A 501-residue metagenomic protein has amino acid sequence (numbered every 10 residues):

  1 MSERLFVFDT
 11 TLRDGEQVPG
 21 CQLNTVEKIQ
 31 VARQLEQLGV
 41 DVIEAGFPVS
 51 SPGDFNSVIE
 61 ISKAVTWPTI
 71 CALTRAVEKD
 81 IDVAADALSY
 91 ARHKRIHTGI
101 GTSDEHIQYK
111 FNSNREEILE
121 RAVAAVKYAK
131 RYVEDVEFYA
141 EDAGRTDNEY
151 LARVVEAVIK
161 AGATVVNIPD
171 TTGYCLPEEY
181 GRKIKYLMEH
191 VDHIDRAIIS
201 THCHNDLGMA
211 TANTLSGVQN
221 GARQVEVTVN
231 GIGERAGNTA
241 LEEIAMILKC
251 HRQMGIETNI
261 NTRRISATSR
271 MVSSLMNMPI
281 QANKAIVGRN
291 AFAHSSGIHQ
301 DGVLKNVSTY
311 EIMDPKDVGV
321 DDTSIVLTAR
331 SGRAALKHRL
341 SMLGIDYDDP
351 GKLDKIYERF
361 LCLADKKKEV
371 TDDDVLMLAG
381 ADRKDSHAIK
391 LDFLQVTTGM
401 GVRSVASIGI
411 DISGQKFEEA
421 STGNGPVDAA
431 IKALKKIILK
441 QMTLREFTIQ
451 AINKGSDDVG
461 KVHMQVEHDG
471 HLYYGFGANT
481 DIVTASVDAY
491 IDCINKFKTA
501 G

Functional and structural regions predicted by a protein language model:
R4-L5, T11, M246, Q253-A420 (+1 more regions): A mid-to-C-terminal "edge-of-domain" accessory segment
L5-V7, Q17-V42, F55-A64, E78-I199 (+1 more regions): Alpha/beta enzyme core
Q17, Q22, Q30-V31, D365-Y473 (+1 more regions): Non-catalytic terminal/interface segments that mediate subunit docking, oligomerization, and allosteric communication
L38, A64, A87, A91 (+13 more regions): Change "in soluble alpha/beta enzymes" to "in soluble alpha/beta proteins
F47-P48, L73-A76, I100-T102, E141-A143 (+6 more regions): Short, ordered loop/turn segments at secondary-structure junctions
W67, D170-T171, E226-E234, K249-T258 (+3 more regions): Short beta-alpha connecting loops at secondary-structure transitions that line or flank enzyme active sites
C175, G181-K305: Catalytic alpha/beta core domains of metabolic enzymes, predominantly
